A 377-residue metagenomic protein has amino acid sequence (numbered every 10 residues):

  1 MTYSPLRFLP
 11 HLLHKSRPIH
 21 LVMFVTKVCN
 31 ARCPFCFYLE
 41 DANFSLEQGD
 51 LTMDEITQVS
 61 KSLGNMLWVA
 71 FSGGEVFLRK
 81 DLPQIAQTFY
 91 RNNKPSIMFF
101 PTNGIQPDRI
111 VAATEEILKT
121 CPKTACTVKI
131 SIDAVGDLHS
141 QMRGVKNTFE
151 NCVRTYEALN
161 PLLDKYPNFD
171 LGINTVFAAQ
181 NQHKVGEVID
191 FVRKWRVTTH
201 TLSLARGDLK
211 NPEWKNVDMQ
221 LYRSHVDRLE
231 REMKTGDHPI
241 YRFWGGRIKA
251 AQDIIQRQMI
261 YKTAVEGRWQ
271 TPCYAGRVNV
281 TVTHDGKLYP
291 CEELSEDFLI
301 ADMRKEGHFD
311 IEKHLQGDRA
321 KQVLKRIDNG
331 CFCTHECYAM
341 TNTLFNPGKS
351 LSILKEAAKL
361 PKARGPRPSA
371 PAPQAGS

Functional and structural regions predicted by a protein language model:
M1-R17, P239-T263, R326-I327, Y338-G365: Alpha-helical membrane-targeting segments
T2-A125, R154, D164, D218 (+2 more regions): Conserved alpha-helical substructure of the radical SAM core
S16, L39, R268-Q270, D285-S377: Flexible mid-to-C-terminal extensions adjoining Fe-S/redox cofactors in radical SAM and related proteins
V22-F24, F37, A70-G73, P101-T102 (+6 more regions): Short beta-strand segments
V25, C29, T52, I110 (+4 more regions): Generic structural signal for small/hydrophobic residues in well-ordered secondary structure, especially within
N30, P83, P107, V135-G136 (+3 more regions): Alpha-helix N-cap/helix-start and coil->helix boundary motif
T120-A275, N279-Y289, S295-D302, F345-N346 (+1 more regions): Radical SAM enzyme [4Fe-4S]-AdoMet core and its adjacent flexible, acidic and glycine-rich loops/tails across
